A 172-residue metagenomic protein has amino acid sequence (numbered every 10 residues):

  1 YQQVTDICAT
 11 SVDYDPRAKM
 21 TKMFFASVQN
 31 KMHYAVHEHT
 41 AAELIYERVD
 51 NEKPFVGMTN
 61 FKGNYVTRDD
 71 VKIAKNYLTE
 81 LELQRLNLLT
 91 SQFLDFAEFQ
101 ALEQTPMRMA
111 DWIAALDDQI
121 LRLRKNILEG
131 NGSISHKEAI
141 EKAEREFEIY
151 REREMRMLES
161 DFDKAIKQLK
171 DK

Functional and structural regions predicted by a protein language model:
Y1-K172: Positively charged, phosphate-engaging catalytic surfaces used for nucleic-acid and nucleotide handling
